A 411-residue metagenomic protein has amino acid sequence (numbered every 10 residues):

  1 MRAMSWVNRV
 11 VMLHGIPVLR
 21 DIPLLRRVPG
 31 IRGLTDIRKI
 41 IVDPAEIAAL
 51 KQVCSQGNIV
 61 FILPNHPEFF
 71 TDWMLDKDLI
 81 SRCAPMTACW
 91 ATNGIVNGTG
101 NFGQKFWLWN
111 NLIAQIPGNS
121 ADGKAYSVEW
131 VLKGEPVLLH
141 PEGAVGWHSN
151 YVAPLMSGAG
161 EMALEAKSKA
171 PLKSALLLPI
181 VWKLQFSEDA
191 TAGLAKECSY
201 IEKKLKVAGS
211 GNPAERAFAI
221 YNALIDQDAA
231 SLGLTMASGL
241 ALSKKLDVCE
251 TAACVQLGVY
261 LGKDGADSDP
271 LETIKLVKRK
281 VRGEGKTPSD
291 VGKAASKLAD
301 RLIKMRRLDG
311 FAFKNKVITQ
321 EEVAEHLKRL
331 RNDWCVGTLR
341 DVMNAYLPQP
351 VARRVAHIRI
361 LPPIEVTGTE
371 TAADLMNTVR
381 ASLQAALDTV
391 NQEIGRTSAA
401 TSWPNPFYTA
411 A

Functional and structural regions predicted by a protein language model:
A3, N8, G15-A373, N377 (+1 more regions): Soluble catalytic domains of membrane acyltransferases
W130, T378-V390: C-terminal alpha-helix
S231, D309, A386-E393: Short secondary-structure junctions and interdomain/linker hinges
P362, G368, D388-A399: C-terminal lid/capping helical subdomain adjacent to the catalytic/cofactor pocket in oxidative enzymes
E393-A411: Short, highly charged C-terminal tails/helix-capping segments
